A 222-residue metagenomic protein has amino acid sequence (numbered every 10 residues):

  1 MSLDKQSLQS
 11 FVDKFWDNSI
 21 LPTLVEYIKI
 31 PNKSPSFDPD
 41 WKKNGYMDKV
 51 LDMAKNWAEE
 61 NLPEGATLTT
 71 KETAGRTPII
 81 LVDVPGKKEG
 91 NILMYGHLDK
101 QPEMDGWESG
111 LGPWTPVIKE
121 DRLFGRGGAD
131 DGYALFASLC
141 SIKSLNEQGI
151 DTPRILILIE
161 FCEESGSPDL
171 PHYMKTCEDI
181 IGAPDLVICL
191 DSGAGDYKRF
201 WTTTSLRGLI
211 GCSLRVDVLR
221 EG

Functional and structural regions predicted by a protein language model:
S2-M104: N-terminal helical capping/dimerization or prosegment-like subdomains of hydrolases acting on amide or phosphate bonds
S36, P78, K100-P102, E164-S167 (+2 more regions): Flexible loop/turn segments at secondary-structure boundaries
E72-R76, G166, L206: A short catalytic or substrate-binding loop motif that flags glycine-/basic-rich loops and adjacent residues that bind
I79, R154, L209-S213: Broad gene-expression machinery/nucleic-acid interaction feature
E89-I159: Active-site metal-coordination/substrate-binding segment of hydrolases, especially metallo-dependent peptidases
L93, L123, D185-C189, G211-S213: Short glycine-aspartate micro-motif
A129-S205: Acidic/histidine-rich catalytic neighborhood of metal-dependent amide-processing enzymes
C212-G222: Polar, glycine-rich mid-to-C-terminal structural blocks that act as macromolecule-binding/assembly scaffolds
